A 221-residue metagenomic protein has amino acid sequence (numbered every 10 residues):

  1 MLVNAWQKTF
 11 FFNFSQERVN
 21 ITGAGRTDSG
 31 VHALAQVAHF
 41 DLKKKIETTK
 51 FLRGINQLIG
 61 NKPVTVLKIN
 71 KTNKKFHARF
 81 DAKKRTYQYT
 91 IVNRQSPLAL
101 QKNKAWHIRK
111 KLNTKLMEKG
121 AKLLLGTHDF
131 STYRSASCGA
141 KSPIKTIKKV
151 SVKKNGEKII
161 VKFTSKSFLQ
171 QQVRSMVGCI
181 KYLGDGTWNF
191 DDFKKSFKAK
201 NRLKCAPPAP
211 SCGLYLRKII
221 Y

Functional and structural regions predicted by a protein language model:
M1-Y221: Structured-RNA-binding interfaces characteristic of tRNA pseudouridine synthases
